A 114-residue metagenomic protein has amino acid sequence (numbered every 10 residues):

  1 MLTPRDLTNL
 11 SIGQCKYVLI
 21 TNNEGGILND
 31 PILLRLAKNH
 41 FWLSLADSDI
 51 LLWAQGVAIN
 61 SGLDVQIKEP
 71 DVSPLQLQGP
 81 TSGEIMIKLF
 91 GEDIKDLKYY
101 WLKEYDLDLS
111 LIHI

Functional and structural regions predicted by a protein language model:
M1-I112: Basic, glycine/lysine-rich polyanion-binding surfaces/domains
